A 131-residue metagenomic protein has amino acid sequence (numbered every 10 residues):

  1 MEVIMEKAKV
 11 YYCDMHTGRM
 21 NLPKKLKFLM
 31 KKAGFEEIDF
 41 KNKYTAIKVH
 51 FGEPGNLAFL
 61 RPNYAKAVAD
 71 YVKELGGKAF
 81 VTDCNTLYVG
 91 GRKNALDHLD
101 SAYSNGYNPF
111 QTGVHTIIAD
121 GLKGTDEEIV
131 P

Functional and structural regions predicted by a protein language model:
M1-P131: N-terminal and secondary-structure boundary signal
